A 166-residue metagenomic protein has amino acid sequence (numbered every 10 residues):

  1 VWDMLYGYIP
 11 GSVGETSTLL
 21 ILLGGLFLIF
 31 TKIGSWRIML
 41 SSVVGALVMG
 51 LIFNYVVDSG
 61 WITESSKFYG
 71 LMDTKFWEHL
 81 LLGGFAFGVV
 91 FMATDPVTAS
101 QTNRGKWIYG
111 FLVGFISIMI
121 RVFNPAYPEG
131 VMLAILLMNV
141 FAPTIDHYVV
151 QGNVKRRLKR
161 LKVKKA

Functional and structural regions predicted by a protein language model:
V1-I21: Long hydrophobic alpha-helical segments that form multi-pass transmembrane helix bundles in integral membrane proteins
E15-I52: Oxyanion-binding "anion nests"
L19-L28, A46, A86-M92, L112-I120: Hydrophobic, membrane-inserted alpha-helices
M39-N103: A beta-strand-loop signature enriched in Asp, Gly, Thr, and Trp that corresponds to the sialidase/neuraminidase Asp-box
F53-T63, I116-E129: Hydrophobic alpha-helical transmembrane segments in multi-pass integral membrane proteins
W77-F85, K106, A126-L136: Loop-to-transmembrane alpha-helix initiation sites
F123-A166: Cytosolic-side transmembrane-helix boundaries in multi-pass membrane proteins
